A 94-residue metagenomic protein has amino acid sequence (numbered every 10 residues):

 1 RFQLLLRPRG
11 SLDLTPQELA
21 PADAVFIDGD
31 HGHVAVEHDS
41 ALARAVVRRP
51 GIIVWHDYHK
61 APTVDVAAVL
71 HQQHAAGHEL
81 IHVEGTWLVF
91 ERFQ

Functional and structural regions predicted by a protein language model:
R1-Q94: S-adenosylmethionine/decaboxylated-SAM
